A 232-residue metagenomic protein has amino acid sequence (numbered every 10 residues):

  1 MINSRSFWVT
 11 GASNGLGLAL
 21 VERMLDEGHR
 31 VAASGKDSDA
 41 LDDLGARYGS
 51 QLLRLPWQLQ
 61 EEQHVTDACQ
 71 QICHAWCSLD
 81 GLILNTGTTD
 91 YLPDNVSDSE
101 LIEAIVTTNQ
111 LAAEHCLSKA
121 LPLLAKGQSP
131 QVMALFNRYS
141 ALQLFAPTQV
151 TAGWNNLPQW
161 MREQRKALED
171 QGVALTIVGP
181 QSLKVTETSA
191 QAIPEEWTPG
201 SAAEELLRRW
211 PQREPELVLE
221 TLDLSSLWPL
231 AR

Functional and structural regions predicted by a protein language model:
T10, L79-G87, N109, A134 (+1 more regions): Rossmann-fold scaffold of SDR-type NAD(P)-dependent oxidoreductases
S13, V21: N-terminal Rossmann NAD(P)H-binding glycine-rich loop of SDR-like oxidoreductase domains
E27-D43: Conserved glycine-rich Rossmann-like NAD(P)H-binding loop of the short-chain dehydrogenase/reductase
Y48-Q63: Rossmann-fold cofactor-recognition segment
Q70, H74, T108-Q128, K166: Amphipathic alpha-helical dimer-interface segment in Rossmann-like NAD(P)H-dependent oxidoreductases
T88, N95-H115, V132-M133: Catalytic Tyr-X3-Lys loop
A125-D170, Q181-V185: Catalytic loop of short-chain dehydrogenase/reductase
Q171-V173, I177-V185, S189-R232: C-terminal helical subdomain
